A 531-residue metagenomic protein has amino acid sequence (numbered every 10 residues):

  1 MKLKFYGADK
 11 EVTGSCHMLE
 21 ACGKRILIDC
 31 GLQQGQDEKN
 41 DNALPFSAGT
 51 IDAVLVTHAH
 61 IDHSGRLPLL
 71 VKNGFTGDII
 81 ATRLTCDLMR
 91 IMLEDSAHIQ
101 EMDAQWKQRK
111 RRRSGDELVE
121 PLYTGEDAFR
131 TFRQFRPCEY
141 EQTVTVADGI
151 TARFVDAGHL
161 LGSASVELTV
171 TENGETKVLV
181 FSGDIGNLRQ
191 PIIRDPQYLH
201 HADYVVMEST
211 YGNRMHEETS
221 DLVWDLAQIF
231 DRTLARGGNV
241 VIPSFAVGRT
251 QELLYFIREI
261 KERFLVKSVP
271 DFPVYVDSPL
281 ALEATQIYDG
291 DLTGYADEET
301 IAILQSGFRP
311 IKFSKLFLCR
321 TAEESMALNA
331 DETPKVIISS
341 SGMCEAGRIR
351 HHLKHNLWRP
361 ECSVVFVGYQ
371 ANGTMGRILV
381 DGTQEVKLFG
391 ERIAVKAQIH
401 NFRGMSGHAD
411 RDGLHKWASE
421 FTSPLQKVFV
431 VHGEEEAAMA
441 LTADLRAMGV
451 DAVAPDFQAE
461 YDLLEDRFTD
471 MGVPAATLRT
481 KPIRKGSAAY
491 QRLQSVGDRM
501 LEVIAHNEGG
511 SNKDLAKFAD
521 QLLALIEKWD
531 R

Functional and structural regions predicted by a protein language model:
M1-L55, H60, S64, V71-E252 (+3 more regions): His/Asp/Glu-rich metal-coordinating catalytic cores of metallo-dependent phosphodiesterases/hydrolases acting on
I150-F154, I287-Y295, H415-K416, E465-A475: Short, surface-exposed amphipathic charged segments that create phosphate/polyanion-binding patches used for binding
I185, E218-V223, F313-E324, M343-E345 (+2 more regions): A general structural motif
P191-V206, L292-T300, Q370-K396: Short, compositionally biased "basic patch" segments
I229-T374, V386-K387, A437-M439, A443-M448 (+2 more regions): Hard-cation-handling environments
R359, E434-T477: C-terminal, active-site-flanking charged/polar segments
K387-A418: Generic long, charged, amphipathic alpha-helical segments
Q458-K517: Charged, amphipathic alpha-helical linkers/stalks
